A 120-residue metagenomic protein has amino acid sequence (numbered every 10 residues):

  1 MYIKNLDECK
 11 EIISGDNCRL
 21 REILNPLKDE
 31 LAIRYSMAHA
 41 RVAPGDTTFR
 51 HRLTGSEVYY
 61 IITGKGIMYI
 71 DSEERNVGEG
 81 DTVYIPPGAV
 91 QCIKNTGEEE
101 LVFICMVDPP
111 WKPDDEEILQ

Functional and structural regions predicted by a protein language model:
M1-R34, I118-Q120: A short, N-terminal "cap"/entry segment at the start of jelly-roll beta-barrel domains of the cupin/DSBH fold
E22-N25, M37-L53: Conserved short histidine dyad/triad with adjacent acidic residue
L31, P87-P113: Ligand-binding loop in jelly-roll beta-barrel domains
H39, V58, E73-N76: Short, surface-exposed secondary-structure edge patches
D46-F49, I67, V83, P87-I93: Histidine-centered metal-chelating micro-motifs
T54-E57, I61-G66: Glycine- and acidic-residue-biased ligand/ion/polar-headgroup-sensing regions
K65-I67, E74, V90, E100: Structural motif
S72-P87: Short acidic-glycine-tyrosine-enriched beta hairpin
